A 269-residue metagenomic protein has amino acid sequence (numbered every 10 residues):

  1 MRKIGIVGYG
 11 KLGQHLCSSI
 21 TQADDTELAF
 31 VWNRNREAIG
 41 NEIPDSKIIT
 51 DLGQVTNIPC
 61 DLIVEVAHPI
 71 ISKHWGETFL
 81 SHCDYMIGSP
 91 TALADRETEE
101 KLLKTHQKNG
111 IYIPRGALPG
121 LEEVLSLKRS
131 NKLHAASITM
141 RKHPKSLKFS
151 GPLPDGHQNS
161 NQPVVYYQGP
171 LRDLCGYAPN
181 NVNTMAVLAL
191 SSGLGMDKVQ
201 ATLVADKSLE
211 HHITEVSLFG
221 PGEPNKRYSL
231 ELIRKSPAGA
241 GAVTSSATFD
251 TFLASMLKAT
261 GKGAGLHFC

Functional and structural regions predicted by a protein language model:
M1-I4: Extreme N-terminal starter segment of soluble prokaryotic enzymes
V7, H15, A117-C269: Active-site-lining helix/loop region of Rossmann-like oxidoreductase modules
L12: Hydrophobic/small residue at the entry helix of a nucleotide-binding pocket
A23-E42: NAD(P)-binding Rossmann-fold cofactor-contacting core
T50-Q54, I58-L80, A92-R96: Beta-loop-alpha module in the N-terminal Rossmann-like domain of NAD(P)-dependent dehydrogenases, especially those
E65, I87, G110-R115: General beta-strand structural signal in soluble alpha/beta enzymes
S81-D84, Q107-N109: A short helix->loop->beta-strand "cap" motif at the edges of active sites that frequently abuts
P90-G110: Rossmann-fold NAD(P)-binding glycine/threonine-rich loop
